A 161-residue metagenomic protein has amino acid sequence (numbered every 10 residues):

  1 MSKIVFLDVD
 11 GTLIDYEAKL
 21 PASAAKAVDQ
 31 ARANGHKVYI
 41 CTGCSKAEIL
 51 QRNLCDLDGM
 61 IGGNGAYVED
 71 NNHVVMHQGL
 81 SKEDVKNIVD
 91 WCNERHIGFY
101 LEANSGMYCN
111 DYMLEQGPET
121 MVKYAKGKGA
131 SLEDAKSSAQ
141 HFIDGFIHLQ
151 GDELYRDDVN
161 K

Functional and structural regions predicted by a protein language model:
M1-S2, G62: Short, small/polar residue-rich loop motifs at catalytic or cofactor-binding pockets
S2-A18, T42, I88: Asp-based phosphoryl-transfer active-site loop
I4-F6, A24, I40-I49, D134-F146: Short, mixed-charge, low-aromatic patches
K19-L20, A24-G127: Active-site phosphate-binding/coordination module
Q116-E153: Acidic, His- and aromatic-enriched active-site or binding-groove loops in soluble protein domains that engage sugars
L154-K161: Extended amphipathic secondary-structure runs
